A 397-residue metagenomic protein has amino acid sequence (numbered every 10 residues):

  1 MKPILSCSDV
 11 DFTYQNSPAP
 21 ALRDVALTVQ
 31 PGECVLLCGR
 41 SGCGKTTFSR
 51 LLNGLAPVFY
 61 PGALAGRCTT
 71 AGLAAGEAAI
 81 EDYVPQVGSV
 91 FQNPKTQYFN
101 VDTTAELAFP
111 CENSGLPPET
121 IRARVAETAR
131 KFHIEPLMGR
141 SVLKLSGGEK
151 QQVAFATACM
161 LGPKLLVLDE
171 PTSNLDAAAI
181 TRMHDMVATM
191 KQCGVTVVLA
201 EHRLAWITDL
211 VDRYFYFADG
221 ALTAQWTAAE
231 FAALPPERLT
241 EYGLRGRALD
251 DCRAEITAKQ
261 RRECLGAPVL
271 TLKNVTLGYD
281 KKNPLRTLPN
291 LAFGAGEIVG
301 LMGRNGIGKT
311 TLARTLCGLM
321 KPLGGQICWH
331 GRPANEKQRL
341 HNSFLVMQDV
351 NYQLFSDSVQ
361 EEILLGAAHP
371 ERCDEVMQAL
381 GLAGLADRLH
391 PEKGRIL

Functional and structural regions predicted by a protein language model:
C38-R40, M302-R304: The feature captures the beta-strand-to-loop junction immediately N-terminal to the Walker
N53, C317: Helix-to-loop junction immediately C-terminal to a conserved catalytic motif
P61-A74, G325-R339: Conserved ABC transporter NBD signature motif
E119-L137, E371-D387: Conserved ABC ATPase "signature" region
S141-L145, E149, P391-L397: Conserved ABC ATPase signature
L166-D169: Catalytic Walker B motif of ABC-type/P-loop ATPase nucleotide-binding domains
E201-H202: H-loop/switch region of ABC-family ATPase nucleotide-binding domains
